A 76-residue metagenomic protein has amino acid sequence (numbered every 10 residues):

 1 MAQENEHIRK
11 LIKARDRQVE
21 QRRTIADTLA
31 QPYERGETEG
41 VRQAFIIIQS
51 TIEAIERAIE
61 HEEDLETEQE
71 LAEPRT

Functional and structural regions predicted by a protein language model:
M1-V19: Short, charge/polar-rich alpha-helical segments
D16-Q43: Short E/K-rich amphipathic alpha-helical oligomerization segments
Y33-L71: Short, charge-rich amphipathic interface segments used for partner binding and complex assembly
E73-T76: Domain-scale macromolecular recognition modules
